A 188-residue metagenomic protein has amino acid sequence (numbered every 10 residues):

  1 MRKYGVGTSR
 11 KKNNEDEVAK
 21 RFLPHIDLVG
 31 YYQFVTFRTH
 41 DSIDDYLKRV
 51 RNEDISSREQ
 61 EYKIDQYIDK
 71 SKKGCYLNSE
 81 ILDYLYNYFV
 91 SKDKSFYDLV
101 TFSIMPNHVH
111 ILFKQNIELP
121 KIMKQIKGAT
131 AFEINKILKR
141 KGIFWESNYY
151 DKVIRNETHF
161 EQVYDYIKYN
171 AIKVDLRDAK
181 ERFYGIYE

Functional and structural regions predicted by a protein language model:
M1-E188: Short catalytic/metal-binding and nucleic-acid-binding patches
